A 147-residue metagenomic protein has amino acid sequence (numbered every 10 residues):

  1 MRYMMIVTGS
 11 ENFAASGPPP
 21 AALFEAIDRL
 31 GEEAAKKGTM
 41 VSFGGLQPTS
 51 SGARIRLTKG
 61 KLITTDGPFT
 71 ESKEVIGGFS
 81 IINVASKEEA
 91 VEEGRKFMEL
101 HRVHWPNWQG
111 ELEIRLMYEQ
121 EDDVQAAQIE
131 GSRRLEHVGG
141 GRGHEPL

Functional and structural regions predicted by a protein language model:
M1-L147: Conserved, structured core segments of small domains
